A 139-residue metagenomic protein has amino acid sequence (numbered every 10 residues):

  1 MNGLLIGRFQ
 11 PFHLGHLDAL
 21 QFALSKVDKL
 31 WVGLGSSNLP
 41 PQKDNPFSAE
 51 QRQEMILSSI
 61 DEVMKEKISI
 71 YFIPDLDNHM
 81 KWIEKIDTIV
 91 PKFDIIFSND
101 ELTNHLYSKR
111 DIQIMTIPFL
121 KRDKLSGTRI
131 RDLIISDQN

Functional and structural regions predicted by a protein language model:
M1-N139: Nucleotidyltransferase catalytic core that binds NTPs
